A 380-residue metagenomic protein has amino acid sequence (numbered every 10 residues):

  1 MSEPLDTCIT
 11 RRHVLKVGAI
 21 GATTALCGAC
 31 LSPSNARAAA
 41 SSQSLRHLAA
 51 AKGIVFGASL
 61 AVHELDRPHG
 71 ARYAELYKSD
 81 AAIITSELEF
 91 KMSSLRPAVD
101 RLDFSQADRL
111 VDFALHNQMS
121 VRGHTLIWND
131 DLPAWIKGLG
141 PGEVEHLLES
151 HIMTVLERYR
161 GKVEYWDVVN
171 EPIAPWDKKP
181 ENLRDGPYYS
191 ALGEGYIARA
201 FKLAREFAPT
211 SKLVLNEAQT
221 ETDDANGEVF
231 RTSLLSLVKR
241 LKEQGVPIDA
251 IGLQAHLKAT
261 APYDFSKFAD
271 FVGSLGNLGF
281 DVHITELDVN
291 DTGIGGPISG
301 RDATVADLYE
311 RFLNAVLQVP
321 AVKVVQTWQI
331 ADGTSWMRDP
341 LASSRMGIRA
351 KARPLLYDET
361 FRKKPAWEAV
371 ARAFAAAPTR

Functional and structural regions predicted by a protein language model:
M1-T10, T24-A25, S34-A36: N-terminal secretory signal peptides
C30-S59, R380: C-terminal segment of N-terminal export signals and the immediately downstream linker at the start of the mature
L48-A51, R72-A81, D108-S120, E157-R160 (+3 more regions): Acidic (Asp/Glu)-rich catalytic clusters
E64-K78, L147-V155, V229-K239, Y309-F312: Short, acidic/polar
I84, A114, W166, I251 (+2 more regions): Conserved, mostly hydrophobic/aromatic
T85-K91, L95-R96, Q106-T220: Substrate-binding cleft and catalytic face of glycoside hydrolase catalytic domains, especially the flexible beta-alpha
R158, D167, E171-D177, N182-S190 (+3 more regions): Aromatic-rich peripheral "rim/lid" segments of glycoside hydrolase catalytic domains that contact and position glycan
E194, A198-R199, K212, T232-S236 (+2 more regions): Glycoside hydrolase catalytic-domain groove-lining segments
